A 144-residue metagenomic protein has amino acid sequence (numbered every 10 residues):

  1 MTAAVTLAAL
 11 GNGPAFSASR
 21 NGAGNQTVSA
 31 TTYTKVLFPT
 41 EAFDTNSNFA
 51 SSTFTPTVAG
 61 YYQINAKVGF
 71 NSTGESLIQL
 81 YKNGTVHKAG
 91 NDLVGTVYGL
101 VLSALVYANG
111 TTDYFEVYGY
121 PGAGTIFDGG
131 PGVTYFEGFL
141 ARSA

Functional and structural regions predicted by a protein language model:
T2-E75, T96, G124-A144: Terminal (often C-terminal
P56, L105-G110: Short, flexible loop/turn segments at beta-strand junctions in immunoglobulin-like and fibronectin type III
N65, L100-Y107: Exposed aromatic-hydrophobic patches
T73-V86: Short, surface-exposed beta-strand/strand-loop-strand elements in extracellular ectodomains
G90-L102: Extracellular carbohydrate recognition and processing domains and analogous Trp-centered ligand-binding platforms
D113-F115: Exposed beta-strand face motif in extracellular beta-rich ectodomains
V117-G124: Short beta-strand-plus-loop segments that form exposed binding edges in beta-rich domains
